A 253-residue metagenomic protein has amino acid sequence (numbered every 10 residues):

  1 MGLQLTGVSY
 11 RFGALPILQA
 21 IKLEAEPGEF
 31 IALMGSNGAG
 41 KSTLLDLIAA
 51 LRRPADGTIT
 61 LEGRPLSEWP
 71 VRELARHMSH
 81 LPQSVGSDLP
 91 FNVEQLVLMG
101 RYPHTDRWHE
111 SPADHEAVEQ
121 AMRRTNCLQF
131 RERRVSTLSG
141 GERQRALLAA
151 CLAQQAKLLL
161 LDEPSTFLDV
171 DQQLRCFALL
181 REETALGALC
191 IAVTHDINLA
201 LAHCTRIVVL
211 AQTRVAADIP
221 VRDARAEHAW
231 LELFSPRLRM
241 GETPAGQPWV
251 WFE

Functional and structural regions predicted by a protein language model:
M34-S36: The feature captures the beta-strand-to-loop junction immediately N-terminal to the Walker
A49: Helix-to-loop junction immediately C-terminal to a conserved catalytic motif
G57-P65, L74: Conserved ABC transporter NBD signature motif
L98, P112-F130, Q155: Conserved ABC ATPase "signature" region
R134-L138: Conserved ABC ATPase signature
L159-E163: Catalytic Walker B motif of ABC-type/P-loop ATPase nucleotide-binding domains
E232-E253: ABC ATPase nucleotide-binding domains
